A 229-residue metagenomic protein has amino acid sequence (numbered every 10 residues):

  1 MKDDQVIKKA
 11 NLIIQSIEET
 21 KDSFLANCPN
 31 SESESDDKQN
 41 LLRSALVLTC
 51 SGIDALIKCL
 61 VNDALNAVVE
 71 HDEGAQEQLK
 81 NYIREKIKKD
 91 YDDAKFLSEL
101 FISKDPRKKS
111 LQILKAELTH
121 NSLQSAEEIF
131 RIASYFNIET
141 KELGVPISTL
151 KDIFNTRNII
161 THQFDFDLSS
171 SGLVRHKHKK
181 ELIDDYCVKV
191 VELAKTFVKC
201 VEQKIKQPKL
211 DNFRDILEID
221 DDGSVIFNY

Functional and structural regions predicted by a protein language model:
M1-V47, S51, C59-A64, E70-H71 (+1 more regions): Charged alpha-helical initiation segments
K2-T20, E142-Y229: Polyanionic, low-complexity intrinsically disordered segments
L25-D37, A133-K141, S171: Short, charged/polar, low-complexity loop and linker segments that flank or interrupt alpha-helical bundles
L46-I53, L79-F96, F166, C187-V191 (+1 more regions): Short, charged low-complexity intrinsically disordered segments located at boundaries of structured domains
L48-T49, D54-P146, L150: Helix-loop junctions and short alpha-helical segments
